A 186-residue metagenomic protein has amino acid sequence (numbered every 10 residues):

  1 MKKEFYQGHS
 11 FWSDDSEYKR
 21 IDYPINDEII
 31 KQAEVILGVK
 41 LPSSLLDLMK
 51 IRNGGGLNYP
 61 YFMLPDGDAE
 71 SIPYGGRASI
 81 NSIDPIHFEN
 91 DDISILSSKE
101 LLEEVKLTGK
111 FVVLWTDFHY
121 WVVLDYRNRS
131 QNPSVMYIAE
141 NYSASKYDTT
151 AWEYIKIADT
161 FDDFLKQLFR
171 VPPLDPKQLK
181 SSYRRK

Functional and structural regions predicted by a protein language model:
M1-F118, P176-R184: A surface-exposed partner-binding patch
Y18, T149-T150, F161: Residue-level detector of alpha-helix boundaries and kinks
A33, R52, S134, E140 (+1 more regions): Functionally constrained cores in energy, signaling, and assembly domains
D47-M49, F88-D91, V122, N132 (+2 more regions): Residues in flexible loops and secondary-structure boundaries
G55, Y120, S130, A144 (+1 more regions): Short loop/turn segments at secondary-structure transitions that flank enzyme active sites
G76, S94, T150, Y154-A158: Intrinsic-disorder-associated interaction segments
V123-K156: Segments surrounding the PLD/"HKD" phosphodiesterase catalytic module and close analogs
Y154-K186: Acidic, proline/glycine-rich low-complexity IDRs
